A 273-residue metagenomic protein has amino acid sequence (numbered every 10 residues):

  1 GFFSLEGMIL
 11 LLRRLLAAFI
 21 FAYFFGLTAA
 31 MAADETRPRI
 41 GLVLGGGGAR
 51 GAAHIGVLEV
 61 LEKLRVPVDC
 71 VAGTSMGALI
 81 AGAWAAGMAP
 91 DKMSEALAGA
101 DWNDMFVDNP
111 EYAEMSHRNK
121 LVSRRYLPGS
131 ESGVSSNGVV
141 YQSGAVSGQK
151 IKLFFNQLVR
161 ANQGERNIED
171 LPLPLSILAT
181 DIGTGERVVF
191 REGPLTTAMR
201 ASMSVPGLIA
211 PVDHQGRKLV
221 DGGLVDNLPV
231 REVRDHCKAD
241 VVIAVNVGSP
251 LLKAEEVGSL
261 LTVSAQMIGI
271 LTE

Functional and structural regions predicted by a protein language model:
G1-G7: Short, Lys/Arg-enriched N-terminal segments with co-localized hydrophobic residues within the first ~10-30 amino acids
M8-I9, I20: Short hydrophobic transmembrane-like helices used for membrane targeting/insertion
I9-R14, A30-T74, G82-E273: Patatin-like phospholipase
L15-L27: Bacterial N-terminal signal peptides
